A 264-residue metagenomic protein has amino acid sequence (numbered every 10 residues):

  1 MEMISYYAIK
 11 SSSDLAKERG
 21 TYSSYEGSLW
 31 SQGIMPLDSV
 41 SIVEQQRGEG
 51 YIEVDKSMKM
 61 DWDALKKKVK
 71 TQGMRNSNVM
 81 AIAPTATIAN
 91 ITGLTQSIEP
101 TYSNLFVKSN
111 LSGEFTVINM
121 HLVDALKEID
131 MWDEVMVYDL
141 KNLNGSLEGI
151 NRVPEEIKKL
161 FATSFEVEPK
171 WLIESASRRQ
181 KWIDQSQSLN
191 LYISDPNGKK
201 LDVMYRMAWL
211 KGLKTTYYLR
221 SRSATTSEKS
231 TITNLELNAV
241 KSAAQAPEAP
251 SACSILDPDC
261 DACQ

Functional and structural regions predicted by a protein language model:
M1-D38: Extended, well-ordered alpha-helical scaffold/bundle regions in very large, multi-domain proteins
A8-S12, L65, R179: Hydrophobic alpha-helical packing residues
K17, T21, D38, D55-K59 (+1 more regions): Catalytic alpha/beta core of large soluble enzyme barrels
I34-G50: Polar, glycine-rich mid-to-C-terminal structural blocks that act as macromolecule-binding/assembly scaffolds
G48-D63: Active-site Gly/Thr loop motif
S230-Q264: Acidic, low-complexity intrinsically disordered tails
